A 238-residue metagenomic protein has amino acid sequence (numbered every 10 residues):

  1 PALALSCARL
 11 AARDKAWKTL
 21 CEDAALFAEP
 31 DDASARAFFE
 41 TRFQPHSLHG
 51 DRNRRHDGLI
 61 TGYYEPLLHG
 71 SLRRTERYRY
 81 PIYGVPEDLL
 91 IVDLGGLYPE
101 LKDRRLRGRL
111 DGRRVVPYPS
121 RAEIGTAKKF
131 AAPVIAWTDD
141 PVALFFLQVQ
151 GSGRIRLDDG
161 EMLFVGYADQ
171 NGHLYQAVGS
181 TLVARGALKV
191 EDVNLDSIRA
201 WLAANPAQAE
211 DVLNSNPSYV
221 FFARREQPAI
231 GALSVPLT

Functional and structural regions predicted by a protein language model:
A2-E226, G231-L233: Secretory/export targeting leaders with adjacent low-complexity proregions
P236-L237: Short alpha-helix capping/helix-loop boundary micro-motifs
